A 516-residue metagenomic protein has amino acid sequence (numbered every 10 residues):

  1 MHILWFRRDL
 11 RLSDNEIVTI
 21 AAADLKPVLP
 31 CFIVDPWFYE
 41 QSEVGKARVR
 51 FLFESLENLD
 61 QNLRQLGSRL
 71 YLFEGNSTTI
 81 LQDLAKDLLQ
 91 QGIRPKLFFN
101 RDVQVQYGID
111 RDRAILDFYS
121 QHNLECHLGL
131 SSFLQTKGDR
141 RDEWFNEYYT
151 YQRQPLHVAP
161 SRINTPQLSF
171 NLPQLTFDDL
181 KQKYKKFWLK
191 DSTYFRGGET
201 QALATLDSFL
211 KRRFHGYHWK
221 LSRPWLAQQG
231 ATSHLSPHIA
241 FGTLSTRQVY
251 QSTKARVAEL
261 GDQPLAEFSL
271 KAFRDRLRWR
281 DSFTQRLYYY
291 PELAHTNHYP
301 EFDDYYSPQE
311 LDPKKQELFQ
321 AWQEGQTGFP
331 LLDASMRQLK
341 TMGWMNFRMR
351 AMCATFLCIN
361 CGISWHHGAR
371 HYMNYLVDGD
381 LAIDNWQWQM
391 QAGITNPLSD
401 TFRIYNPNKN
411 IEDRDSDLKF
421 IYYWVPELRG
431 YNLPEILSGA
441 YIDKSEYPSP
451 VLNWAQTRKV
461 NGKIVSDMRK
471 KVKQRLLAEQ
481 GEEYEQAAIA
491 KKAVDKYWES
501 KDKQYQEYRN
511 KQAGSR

Functional and structural regions predicted by a protein language model:
M1-R69, S466, R475, E479-E482 (+2 more regions): N-terminal beta-strand-loop-alpha-helix module at the start of alpha/beta ligand-binding or catalytic domains
L12, F38-Y39, L81, V105-G108 (+3 more regions): Short catalytic/ligand-binding loop motif for oxyanion handling, primarily in non-cytosolic enzymes, centered on
L12-V18, I80-L84, R111-A114, R223 (+2 more regions): Short alpha-helical segments and helix-capping/turn motifs at coil-helix boundaries
R69, S77-T200, A204, Q389 (+1 more regions): Beta-rich, aromatic/charged-enriched effector core domains that present basic-aromatic interfaces for binding
E143-E301, D415-R516: Glycine/tryptophan-enriched, flexible segments
A231-V425: Active-site-proximal binding-pocket segments
